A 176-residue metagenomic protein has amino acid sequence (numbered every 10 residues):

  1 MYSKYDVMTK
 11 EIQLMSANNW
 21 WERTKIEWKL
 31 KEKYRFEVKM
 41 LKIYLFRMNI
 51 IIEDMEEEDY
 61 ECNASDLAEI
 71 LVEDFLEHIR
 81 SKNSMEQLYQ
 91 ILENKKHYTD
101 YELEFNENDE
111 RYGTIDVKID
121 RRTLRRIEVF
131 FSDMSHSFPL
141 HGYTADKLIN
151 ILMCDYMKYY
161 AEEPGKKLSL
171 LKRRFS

Functional and structural regions predicted by a protein language model:
M1-S176: A detector of short terminal or domain-flanking linear segments
